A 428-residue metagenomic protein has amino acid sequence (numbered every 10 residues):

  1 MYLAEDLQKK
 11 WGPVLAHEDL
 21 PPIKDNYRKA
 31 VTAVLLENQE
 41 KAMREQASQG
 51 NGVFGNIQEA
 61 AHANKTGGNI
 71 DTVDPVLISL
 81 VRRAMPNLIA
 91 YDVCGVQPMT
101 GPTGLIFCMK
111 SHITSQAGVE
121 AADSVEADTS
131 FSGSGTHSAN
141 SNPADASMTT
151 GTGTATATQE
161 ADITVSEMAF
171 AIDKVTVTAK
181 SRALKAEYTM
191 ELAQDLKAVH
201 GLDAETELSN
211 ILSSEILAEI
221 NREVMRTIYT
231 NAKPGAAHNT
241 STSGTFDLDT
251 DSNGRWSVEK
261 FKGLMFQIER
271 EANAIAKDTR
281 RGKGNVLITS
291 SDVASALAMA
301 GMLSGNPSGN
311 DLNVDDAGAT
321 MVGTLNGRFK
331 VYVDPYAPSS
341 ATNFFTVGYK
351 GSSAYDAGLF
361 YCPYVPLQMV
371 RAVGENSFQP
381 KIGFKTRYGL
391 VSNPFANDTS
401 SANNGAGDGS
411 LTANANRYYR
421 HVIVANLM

Functional and structural regions predicted by a protein language model:
M1-E18, N231-A232, T240, T245 (+3 more regions): Short, intrinsically disordered N-terminal pre-domain segments
M1-S130: Extended assembly-interface regions of large multimeric machines
A61, G235-N253, D398-G409: Surface-exposed intrinsically disordered loops and tails
T66, I70, V81-A90, M99-E223: Acidic/polar, low-complexity extended loops/arms that serve as protein-protein interfaces in large oligomeric shells
D92, D162, E167-N210, E215-E219 (+4 more regions): Sequence/fold signature of self-assembling virion shell proteins
V93-V96, E223-Y229, N426: Surface-exposed patches in mature extracellular/periplasmic domains of secreted proteins
A117-S134, T230-P234, F395-S410: Short linear, low-complexity motifs centered on an aromatic residue
A204-E205, I220-S243, L248: Short, glycine/acidic-rich hinge or "gate" loops at secondary-structure transitions that mediate conformational
